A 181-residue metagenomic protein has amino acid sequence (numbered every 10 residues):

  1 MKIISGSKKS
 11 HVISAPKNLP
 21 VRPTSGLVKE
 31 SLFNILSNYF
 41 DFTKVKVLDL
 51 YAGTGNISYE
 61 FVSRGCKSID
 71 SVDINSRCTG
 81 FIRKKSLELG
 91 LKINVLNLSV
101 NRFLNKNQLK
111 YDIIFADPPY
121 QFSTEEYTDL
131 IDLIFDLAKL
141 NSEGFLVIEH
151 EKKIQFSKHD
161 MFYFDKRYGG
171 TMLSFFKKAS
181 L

Functional and structural regions predicted by a protein language model:
M1-L181: Class I S-adenosyl-L-methionine-dependent methyltransferase catalytic core
